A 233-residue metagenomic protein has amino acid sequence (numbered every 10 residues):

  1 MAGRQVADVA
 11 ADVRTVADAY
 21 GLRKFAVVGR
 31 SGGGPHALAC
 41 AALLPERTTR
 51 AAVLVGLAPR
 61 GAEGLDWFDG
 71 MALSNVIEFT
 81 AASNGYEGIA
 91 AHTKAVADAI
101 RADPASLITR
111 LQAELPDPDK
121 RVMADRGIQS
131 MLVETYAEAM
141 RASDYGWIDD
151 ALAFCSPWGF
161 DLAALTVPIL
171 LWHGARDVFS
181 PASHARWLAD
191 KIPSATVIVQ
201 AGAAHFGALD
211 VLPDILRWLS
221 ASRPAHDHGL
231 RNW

Functional and structural regions predicted by a protein language model:
M1-A7: Glycine-rich "HGGG/HGxG" loop immediately N-terminal to the catalytic nucleophile of the alpha/beta-hydrolase
A7-F25: Conserved acidic catalytic loop of the alpha/beta-hydrolase fold
K24-W67: Conserved hydrolase catalytic core segment
M71-F160: Alpha/beta-hydrolase
S156-T166, A182: The feature captures the conserved acid-bearing segment of alpha/beta-hydrolase catalytic domains
L165, L171-H173, D177: Short beta-strand/loop motif that positions the catalytic acidic residue of the alpha/beta-hydrolase fold
V178-H184: Conserved alpha/beta-hydrolase "acid-adjacent" motif
S194-W233: Catalytic active-site module of serine/aspartate enzymes centered on a nucleophile-bearing elbow/loop
